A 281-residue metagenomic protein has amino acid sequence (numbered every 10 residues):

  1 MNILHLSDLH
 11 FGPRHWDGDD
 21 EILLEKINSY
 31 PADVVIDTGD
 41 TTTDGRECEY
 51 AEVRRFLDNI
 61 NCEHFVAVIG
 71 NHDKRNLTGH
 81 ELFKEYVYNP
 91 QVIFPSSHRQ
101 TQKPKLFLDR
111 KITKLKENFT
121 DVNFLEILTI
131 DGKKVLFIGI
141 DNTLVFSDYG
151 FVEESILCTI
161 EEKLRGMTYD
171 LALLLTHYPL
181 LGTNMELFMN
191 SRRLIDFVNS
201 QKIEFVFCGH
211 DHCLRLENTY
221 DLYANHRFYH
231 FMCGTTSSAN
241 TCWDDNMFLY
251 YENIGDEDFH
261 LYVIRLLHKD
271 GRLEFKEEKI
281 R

Functional and structural regions predicted by a protein language model:
M1-N59, C158-E161, R165-G166: N-terminal active-site segment of His-dependent metallophosphoesterases
H5-S7, V35-D40, F65-N71, D141 (+4 more regions): Active-site neighborhood of phospho(di)ester-bond hydrolases with catalytic His/Asp-centered motifs
H10-H15, T42-C48, N71-L82, V145-D148 (+3 more regions): Active-site environment of divalent metal-dependent phosphoester hydrolases
P31-A32, C62-H64, K133-V135, T168-L171 (+2 more regions): A general structural motif
E52-S155, R193, N199, Y223-H226 (+1 more regions): Extended active-site neighborhood of metal-dependent phosphoesterases/phosphodiesterases
T143-E154, G166-F205, D211: Active-site-proximal segments of metal-dependent phosphoesterases and phosphodiesterases across multiple
N184-E257: Conserved beta-sheet core of the metallophosphoesterase superfamily
E252-R281: A short C-terminal boundary segment appended to hydrolase-like catalytic domains
